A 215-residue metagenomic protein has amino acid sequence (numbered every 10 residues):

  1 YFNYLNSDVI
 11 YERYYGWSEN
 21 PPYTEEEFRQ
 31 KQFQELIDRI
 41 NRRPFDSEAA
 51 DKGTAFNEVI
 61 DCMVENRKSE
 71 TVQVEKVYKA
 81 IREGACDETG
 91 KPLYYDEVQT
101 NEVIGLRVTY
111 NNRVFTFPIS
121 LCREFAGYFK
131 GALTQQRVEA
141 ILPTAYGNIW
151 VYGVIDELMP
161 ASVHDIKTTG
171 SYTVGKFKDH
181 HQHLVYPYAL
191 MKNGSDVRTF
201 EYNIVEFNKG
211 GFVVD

Functional and structural regions predicted by a protein language model:
Y1-V154: Metal-dependent nuclease catalytic cores that hydrolyze phosphodiester bonds in DNA/RNA, characterized by
G131-D215: Mg2+/Mn2+-dependent nuclease catalytic core
